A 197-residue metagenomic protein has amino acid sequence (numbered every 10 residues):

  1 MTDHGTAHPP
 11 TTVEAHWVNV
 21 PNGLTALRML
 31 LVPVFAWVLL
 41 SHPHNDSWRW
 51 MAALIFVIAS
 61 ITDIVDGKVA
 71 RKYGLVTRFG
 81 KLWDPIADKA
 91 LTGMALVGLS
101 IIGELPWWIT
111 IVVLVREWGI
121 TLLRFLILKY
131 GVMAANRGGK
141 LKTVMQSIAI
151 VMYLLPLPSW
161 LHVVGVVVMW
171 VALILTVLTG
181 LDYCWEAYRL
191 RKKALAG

Functional and structural regions predicted by a protein language model:
M1-G197: Alpha-helical transmembrane bundles and membrane-interface segments of multipass inner-membrane proteins
